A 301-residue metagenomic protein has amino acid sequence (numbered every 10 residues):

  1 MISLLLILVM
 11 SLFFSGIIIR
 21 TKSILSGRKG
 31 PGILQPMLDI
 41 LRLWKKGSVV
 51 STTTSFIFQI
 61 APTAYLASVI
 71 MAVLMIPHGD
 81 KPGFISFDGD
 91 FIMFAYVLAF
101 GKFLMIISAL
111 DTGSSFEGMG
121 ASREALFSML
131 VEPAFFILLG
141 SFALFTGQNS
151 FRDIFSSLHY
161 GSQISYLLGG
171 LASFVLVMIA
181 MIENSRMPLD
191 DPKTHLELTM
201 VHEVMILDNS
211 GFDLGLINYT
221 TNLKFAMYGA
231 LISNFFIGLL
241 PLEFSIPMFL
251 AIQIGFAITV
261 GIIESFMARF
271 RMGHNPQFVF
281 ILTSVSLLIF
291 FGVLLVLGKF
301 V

Functional and structural regions predicted by a protein language model:
M1-F14, S86-A99, G161-E183, F244-S245: Alpha-helical transmembrane segments
G27-W44, D191-F212: Juxtamembrane inter-helical linkers in multi-pass membrane proteins
R42-F58, S115-M119, I206-F212: Cytosolic juxtamembrane amphipathic/interface segments immediately preceding and feeding into a transmembrane helix
I70-I85, M105-S114, L144-S150, L297-F300: Transmembrane alpha-helix boundary signature
F142-G169: Juxtamembrane/interfacial segments at transmembrane-helix boundaries in multi-pass membrane proteins
E203-I206, S210-S245, F249-G261: Alpha-helical transmembrane segments of helical membrane proteins, especially in multi-pass transport, channel
T259-L288: Interfacial loop-to-transmembrane junctions
I289-V301: Juxtamembrane boundary at the C-terminal end of a transmembrane helix
